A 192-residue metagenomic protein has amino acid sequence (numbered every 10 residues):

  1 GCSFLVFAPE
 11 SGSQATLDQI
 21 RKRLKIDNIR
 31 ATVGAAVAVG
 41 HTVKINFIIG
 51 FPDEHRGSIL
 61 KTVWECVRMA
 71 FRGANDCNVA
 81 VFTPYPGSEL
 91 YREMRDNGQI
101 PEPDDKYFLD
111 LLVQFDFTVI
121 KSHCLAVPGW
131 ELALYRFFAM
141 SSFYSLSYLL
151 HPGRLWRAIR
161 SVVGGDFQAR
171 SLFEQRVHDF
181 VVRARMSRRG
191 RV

Functional and structural regions predicted by a protein language model:
G1-R72, R95-N97: Conserved non-cysteine loop/helix-boundary elements of the Radical SAM core domain that shape
A8, F47, C77-A80, D105: Short loop/turn and capping residues at structural boundaries
T32-A35, E65, A80-V81, Y135-F138: Generic recognition of well-ordered alpha-helical segments
I49-D53, V79-E89: Short, solvent-exposed turn/loop segments enriched in Gly/Ser/Thr/Pro and often Arg
G73-A74, F115: Short hydrophobic/aromatic segments of transmembrane alpha-helices and their interfaces
D76-A80, L146-L149: Membrane-interface "helix-start" segments
E89-R92, Q99-V192: Radical SAM enzyme core and accessory elements
